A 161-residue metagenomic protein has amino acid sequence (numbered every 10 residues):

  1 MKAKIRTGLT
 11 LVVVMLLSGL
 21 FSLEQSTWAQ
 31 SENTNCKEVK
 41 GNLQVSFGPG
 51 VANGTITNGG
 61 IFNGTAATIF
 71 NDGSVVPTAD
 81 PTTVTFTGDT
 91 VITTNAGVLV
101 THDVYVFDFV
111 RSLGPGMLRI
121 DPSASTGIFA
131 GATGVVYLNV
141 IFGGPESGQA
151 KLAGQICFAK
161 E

Functional and structural regions predicted by a protein language model:
M1-V12: Bacterial N-terminal signal peptides that target proteins for export
T10-S22: Bacterial N-terminal signal peptides
L20-Q30: Bacterial Sec-dependent signal peptides at the C-terminal "C-region" and cleavage site
W28-E161: Beta-strand-enriched cores of mature, soluble protein domains
